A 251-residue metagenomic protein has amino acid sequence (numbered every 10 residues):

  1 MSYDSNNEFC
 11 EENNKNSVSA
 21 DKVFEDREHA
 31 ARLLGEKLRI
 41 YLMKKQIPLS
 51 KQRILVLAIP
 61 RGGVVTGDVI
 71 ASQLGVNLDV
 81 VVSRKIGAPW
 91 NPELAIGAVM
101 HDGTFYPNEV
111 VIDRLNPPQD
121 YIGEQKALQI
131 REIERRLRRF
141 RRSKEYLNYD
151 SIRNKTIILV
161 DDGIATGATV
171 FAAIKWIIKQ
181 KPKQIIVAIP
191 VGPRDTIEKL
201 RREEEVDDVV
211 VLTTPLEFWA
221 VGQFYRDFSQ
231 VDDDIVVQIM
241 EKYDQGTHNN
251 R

Functional and structural regions predicted by a protein language model:
M1-R251: PRPP-associated nucleotide enzymes
